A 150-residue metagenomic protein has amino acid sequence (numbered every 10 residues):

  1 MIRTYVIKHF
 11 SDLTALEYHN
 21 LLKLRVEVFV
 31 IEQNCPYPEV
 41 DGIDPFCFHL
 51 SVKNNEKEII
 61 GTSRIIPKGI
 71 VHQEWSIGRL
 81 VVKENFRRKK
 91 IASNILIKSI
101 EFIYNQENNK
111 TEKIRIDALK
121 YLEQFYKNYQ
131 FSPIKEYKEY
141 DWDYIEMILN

Functional and structural regions predicted by a protein language model:
M1-F48, K53-E58: Short amphipathic alpha-helix that is part of the acyltransferase structural core
V40-P45, D117, K138-E139: A short beta-turn/loop motif at secondary-structure boundaries
S51, E58-K68, Q73-S76, V81: Conserved beta-strand in the GNAT
K68-I77, R87, N108-K110, Y140-D143: A conserved beta-turn-beta hairpin within the catalytic core of GNAT-like acetyltransferases that forms part
V82, R88-E101: Conserved acetyl-CoA-binding loop-helix of GNAT-fold acetyltransferases
K83, L119: Residue-level recognition of the GNAT/N-acetyltransferase active site
L96, I103-A118: Conserved GNAT acetyl-CoA-binding A-motif
R115, K127, S132-M147: Conserved catalytic-core motifs of GNAT/GCN5-like acyltransferases
